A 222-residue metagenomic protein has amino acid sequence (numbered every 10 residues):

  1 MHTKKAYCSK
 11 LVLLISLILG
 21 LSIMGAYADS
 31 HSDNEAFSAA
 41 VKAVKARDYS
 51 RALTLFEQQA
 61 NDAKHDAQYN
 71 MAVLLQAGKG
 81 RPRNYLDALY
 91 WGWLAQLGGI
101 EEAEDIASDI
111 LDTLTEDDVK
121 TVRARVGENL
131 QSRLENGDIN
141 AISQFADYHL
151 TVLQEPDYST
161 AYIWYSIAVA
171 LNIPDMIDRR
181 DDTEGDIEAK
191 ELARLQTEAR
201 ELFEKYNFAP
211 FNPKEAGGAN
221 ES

Functional and structural regions predicted by a protein language model:
V12-S22: Bacterial N-terminal signal peptides
M24-L55: N-terminal leader/linker segments that initiate helical-solenoid repeat arrays
D33, D117-D138, D175-S222: Terminal, low-structured helical/coil segments at or just beyond the last alpha-helical repeat
A36-A43, L55, N70-A77, I106-T113 (+2 more regions): Hydrophobic face of amphipathic alpha-helices that form TPR/SEL1-like repeat modules and related alpha-solenoid
K45-A46, N61-D62, L75, K79-R83 (+6 more regions): Short coil/turn and helix-start
